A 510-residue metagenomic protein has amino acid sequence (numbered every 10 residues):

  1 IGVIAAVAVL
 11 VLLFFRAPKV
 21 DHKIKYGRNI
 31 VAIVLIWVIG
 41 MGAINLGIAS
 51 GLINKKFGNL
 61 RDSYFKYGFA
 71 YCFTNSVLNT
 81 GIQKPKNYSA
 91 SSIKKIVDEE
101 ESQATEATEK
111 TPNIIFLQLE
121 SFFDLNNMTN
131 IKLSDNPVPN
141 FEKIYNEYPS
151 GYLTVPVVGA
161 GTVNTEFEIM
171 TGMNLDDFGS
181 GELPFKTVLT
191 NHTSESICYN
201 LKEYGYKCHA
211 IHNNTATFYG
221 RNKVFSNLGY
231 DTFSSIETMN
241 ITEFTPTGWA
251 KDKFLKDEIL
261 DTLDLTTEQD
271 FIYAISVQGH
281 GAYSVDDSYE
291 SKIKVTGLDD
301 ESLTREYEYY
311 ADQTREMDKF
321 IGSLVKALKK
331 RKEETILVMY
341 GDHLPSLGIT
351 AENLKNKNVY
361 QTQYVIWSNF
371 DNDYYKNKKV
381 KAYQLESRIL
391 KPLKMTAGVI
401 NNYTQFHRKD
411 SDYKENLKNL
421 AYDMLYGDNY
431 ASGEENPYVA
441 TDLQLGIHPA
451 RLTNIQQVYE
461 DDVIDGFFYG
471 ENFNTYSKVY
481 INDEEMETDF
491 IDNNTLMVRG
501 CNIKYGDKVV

Functional and structural regions predicted by a protein language model:
I1-P112, L133-Y152, T187-N191, E195 (+2 more regions): N-terminal secretory/membrane-targeting segments
D98-E109, L119, D124-V510: Solvent-exposed soluble domains appended to multi-pass membrane proteins
I114-Q118: Beta1/beta-strand and adjacent pyrophosphate-binding region of the FAD-binding site in flavoprotein oxidoreductases
